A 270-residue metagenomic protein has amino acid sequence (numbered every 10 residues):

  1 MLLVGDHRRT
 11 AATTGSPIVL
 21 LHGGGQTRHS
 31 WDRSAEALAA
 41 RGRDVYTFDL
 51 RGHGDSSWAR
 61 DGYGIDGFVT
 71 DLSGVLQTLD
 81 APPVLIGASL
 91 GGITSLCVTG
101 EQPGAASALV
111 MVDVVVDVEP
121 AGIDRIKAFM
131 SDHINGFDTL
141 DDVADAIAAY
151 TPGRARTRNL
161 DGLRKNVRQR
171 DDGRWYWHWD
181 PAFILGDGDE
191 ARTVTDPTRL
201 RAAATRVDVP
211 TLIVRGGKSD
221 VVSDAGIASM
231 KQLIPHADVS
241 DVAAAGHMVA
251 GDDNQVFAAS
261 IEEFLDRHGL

Functional and structural regions predicted by a protein language model:
M1-T10: A short loop-to-beta-strand scaffold at the N-terminal edge of the catalytic core in hydrolase folds
R9-D55: Conserved HGGG/HGGXW glycine-rich cap/lid loop of the alpha/beta-hydrolase fold
G67-P83: Conserved acidic catalytic loop of the alpha/beta-hydrolase fold
A81-G122: Conserved hydrolase catalytic core segment
V115-L140: A catalytic-pocket lid/entrance helix-loop region that shapes and gates access to the active site across common
D138-E190, V194: Conserved alpha/beta-hydrolase catalytic His-Asp/Glu region
D171-Q232: Conserved serine/cysteine hydrolase catalytic core
V242-A258: Catalytic histidine-centered segment of alpha/beta-hydrolase-like enzymes
